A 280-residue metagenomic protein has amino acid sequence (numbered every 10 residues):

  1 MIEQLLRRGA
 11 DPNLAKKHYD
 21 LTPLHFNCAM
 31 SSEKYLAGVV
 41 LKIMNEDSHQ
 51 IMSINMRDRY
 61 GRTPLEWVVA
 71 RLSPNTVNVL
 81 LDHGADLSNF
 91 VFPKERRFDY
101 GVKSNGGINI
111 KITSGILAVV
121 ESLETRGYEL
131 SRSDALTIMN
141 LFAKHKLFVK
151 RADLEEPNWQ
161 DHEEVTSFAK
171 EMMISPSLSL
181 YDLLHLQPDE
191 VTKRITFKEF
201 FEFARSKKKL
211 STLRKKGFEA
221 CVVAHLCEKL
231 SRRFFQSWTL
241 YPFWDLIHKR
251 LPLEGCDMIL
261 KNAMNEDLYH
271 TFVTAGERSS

Functional and structural regions predicted by a protein language model:
M1-S280: Ankyrin repeat (ANK) tandem arrays and their immediately adjacent linkers/low-complexity segments
